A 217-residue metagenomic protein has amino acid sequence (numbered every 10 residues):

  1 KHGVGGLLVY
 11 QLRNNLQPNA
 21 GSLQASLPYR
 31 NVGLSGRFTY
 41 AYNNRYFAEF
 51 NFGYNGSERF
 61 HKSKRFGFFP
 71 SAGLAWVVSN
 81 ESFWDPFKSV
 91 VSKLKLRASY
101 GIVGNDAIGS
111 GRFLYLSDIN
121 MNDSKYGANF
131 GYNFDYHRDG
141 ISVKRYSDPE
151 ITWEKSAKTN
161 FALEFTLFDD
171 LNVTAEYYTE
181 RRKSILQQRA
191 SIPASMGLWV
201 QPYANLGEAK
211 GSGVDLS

Functional and structural regions predicted by a protein language model:
K1-S217: Extracellular/periplasmic, surface-exposed regions of secreted and cell-surface proteins
